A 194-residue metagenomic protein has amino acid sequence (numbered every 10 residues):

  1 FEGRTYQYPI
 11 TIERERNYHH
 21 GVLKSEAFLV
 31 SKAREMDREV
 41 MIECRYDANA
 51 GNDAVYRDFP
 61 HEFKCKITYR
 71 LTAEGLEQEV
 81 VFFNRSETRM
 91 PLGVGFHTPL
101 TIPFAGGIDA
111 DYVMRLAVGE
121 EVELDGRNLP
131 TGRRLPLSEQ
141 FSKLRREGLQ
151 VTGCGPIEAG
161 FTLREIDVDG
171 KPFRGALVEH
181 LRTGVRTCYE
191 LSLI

Functional and structural regions predicted by a protein language model:
F1-Y8, V80, Y189, I194: Short Pro-Gly-centered flexible turn/kink motifs
R4, P9-A73: Extended, loop-rich substrate-binding clefts of extracytoplasmic carbohydrate-active enzymes
V22, G93-T101: Histidine-centered catalytic micro-motifs
I42-C44, C65-I67, Q78, V94 (+2 more regions): Hydrophobic residues positioned within well-ordered beta-strands of beta-sheet architectures
N49-G51, E74, R85-E87, P103: Short coil/turn motifs at secondary-structure junctions
V55-D58, E79-V81, P91-G95, Y112 (+1 more regions): A short secondary-structure junction signal
Y69, L76-N84: Short, well-ordered beta-strand segments enriched in hydrophobic/aromatic residues
R89, P99-L193: Active-site/ligand-binding surface loops and adjacent short beta/alpha elements that line catalytic pockets across
